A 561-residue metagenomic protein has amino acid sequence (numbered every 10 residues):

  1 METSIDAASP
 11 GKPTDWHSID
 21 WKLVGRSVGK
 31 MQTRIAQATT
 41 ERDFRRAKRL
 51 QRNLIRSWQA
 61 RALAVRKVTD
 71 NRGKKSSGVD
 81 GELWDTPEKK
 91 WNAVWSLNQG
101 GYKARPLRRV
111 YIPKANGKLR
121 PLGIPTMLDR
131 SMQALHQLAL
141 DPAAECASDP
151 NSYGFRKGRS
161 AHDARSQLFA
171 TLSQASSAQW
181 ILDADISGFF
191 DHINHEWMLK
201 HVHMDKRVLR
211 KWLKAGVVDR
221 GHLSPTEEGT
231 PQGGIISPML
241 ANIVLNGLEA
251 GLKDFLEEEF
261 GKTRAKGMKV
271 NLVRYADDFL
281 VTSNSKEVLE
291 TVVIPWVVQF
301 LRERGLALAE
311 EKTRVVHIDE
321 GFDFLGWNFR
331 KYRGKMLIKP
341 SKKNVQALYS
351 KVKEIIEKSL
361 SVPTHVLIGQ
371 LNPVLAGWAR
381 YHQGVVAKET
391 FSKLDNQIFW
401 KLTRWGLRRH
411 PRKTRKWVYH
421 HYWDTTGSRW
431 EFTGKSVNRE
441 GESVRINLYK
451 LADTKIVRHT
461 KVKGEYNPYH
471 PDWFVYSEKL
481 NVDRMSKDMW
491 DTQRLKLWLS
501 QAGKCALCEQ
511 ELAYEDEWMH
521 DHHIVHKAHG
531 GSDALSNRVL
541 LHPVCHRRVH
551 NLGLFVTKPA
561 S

Functional and structural regions predicted by a protein language model:
E2, I355-K416: Right-hand nucleic-acid polymerase module
P13-G73, L138-G154: Charged boundary/loop elements
S96, G100, A147-N151, R156-G321 (+1 more regions): Conserved polymerase palm-domain catalytic core
D185, Q510-P543, V549-P559: Histidine-centered nuclease catalytic patch
K214, L223, R304-G377: A conserved non-catalytic segment of reverse transcriptases and RNA-directed RNA polymerases corresponding to the late
D395-K401, G406-M485, M489: Extended C-terminal regions of large enzymes
E465-E509, S532, S536, T557-S561: Short, charged surface segments at domain edges that flank catalytic/cofactor-binding sites
